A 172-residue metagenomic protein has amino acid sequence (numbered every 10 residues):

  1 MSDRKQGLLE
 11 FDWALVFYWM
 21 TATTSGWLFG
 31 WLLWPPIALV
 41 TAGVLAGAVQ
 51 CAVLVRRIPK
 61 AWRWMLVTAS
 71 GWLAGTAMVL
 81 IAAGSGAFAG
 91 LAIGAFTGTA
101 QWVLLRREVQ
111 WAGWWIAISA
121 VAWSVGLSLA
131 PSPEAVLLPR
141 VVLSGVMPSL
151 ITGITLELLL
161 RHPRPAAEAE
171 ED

Functional and structural regions predicted by a protein language model:
M1-D172: Juxtamembrane/disordered regions of integral membrane proteins
